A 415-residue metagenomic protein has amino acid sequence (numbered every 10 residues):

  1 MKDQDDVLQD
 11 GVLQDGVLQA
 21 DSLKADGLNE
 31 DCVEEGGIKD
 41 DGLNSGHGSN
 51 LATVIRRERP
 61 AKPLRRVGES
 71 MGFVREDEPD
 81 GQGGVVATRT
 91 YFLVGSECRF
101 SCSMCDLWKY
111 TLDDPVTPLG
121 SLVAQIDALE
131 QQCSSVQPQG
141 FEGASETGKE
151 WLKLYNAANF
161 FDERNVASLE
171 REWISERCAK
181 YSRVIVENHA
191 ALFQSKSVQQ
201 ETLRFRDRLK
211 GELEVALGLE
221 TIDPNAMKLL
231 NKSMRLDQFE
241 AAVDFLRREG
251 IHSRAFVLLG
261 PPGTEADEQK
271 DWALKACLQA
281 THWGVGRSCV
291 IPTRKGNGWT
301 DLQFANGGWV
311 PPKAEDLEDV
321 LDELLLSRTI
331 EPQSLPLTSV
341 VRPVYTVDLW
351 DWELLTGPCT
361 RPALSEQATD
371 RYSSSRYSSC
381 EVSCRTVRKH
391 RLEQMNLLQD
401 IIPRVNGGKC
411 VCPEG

Functional and structural regions predicted by a protein language model:
K2, G42, G46-E76, D80 (+1 more regions): Auxiliary Fe-S-binding modules of radical SAM enzymes
A61-L112, D127-L154: N-terminal pre-triad scaffold of radical SAM enzymes
W108-Q125, L129-V136, F141-V166, R177-Q194 (+3 more regions): Core AdoMet radical
C133, I174-C178, E201-E212, D244-R248: Acidic (Asp/Glu)-rich catalytic clusters
R164-E172, Q194-R206, D267: Distinct, well-ordered alpha-helical segments
P224-K232, L259-D267, G307-G308: Surface-exposed cleft-lining segments at the edges of enzyme active sites
D237-W299, L317-V347: Conserved C-terminal portion of the radical SAM core fold that forms the substrate/S-adenosylmethionine-binding
